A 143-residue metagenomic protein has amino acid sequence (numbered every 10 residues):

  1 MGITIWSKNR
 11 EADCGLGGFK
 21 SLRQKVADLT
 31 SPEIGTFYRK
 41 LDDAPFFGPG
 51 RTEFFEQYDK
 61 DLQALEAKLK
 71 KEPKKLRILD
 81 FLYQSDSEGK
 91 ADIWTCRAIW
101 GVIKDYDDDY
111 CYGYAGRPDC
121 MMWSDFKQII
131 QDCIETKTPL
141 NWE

Functional and structural regions predicted by a protein language model:
M1-E143: Acidic (Asp/Glu-rich) sequence patches and key acidic residues that form negatively charged surfaces used
